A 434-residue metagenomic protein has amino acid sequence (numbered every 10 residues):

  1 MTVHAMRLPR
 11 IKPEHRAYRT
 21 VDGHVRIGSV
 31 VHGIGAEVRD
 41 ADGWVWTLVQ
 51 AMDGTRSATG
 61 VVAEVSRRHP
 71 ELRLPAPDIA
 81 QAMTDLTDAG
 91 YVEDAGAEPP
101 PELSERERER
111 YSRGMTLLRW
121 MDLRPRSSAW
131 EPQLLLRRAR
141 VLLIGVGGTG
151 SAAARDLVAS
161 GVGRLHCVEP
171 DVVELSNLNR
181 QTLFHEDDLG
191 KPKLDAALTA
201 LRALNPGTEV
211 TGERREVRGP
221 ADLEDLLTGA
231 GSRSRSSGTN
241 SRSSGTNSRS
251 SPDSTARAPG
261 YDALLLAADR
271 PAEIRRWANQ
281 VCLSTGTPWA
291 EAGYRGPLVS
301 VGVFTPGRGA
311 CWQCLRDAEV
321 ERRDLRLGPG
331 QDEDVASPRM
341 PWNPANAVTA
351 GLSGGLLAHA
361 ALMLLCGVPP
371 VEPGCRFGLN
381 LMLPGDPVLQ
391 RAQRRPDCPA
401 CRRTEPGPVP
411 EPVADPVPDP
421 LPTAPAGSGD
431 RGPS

Functional and structural regions predicted by a protein language model:
M1-S434: Adenine nucleotide-associated cytosolic modules
